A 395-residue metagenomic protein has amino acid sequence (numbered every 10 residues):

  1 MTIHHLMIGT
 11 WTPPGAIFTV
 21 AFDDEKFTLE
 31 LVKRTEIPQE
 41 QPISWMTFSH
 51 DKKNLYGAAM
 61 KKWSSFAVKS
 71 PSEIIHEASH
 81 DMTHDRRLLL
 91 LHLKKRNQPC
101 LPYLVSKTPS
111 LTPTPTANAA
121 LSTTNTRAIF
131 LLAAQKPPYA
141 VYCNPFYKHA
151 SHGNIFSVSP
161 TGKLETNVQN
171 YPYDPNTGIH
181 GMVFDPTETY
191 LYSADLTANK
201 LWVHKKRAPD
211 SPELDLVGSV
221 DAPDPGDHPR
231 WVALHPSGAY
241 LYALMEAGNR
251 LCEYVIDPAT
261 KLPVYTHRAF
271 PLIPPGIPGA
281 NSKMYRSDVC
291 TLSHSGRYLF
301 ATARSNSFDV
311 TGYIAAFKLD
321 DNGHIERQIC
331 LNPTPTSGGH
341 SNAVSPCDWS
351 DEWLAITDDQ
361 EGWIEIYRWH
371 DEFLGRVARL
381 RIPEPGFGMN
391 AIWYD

Functional and structural regions predicted by a protein language model:
M1-E25: An edge-strand/N-cap motif at the start of beta-rich repeat modules
L6, L55, Q98-L101, A140-V141 (+4 more regions): Hydrophobic beta-strand positions that form the internal "hydrophobic ladder" of WD40/Gbeta-like beta-propeller blades
W11-T12, A58-M60, K94, Y103-V105 (+10 more regions): Short loop/turn segments immediately following the C-termini of beta-strands
P14-V20, K62-A67, P109-T112, A150-F156 (+4 more regions): Structural motif
T19-T28, S65-I74, I155-L164, H204-E213 (+3 more regions): Short loop/turn segments immediately following beta-strands, especially the blade-tip and inter-blade linker loops
T28-R34, E73-E77, K163-Y171, P209-D224 (+3 more regions): Blade-edge beta-strand/turn elements of extracellular beta-propeller and related beta-sheet repeat scaffolds
Q39-D51, D81-K136, P172-E188, A222-G238 (+3 more regions): Beta-rich, blade/repeat-based domains predominating in secreted/periplasmic proteins but also intracellular
E188-R250: Loop-centered beta-sheet repeat module
